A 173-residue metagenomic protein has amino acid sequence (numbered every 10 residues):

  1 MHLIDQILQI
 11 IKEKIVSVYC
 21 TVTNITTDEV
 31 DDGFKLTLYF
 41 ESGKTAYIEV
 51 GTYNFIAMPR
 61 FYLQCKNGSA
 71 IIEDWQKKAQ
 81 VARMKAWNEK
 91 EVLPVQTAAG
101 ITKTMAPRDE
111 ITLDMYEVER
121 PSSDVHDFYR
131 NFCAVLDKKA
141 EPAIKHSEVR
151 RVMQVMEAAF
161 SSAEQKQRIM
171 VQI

Functional and structural regions predicted by a protein language model:
M1-I4, V22-N24, Y47-E49, I56 (+5 more regions): Residue-level detector of functional hotspots within protein domains
M1-I56, Y62, D74-Q76, S147-R150: Rossmann-like dinucleotide-binding domain that binds NAD(P)(H)
M1-Q6, S42-I56, K78-A86, P94 (+2 more regions): Short, surface-exposed, charge-dense and proline/glycine-enriched linear segments
D28-D31, R60, R83-K85, M156: Short secondary-structure transition/capping segments
L36-F40, A57, C65-A70, A82-M84 (+2 more regions): Short, low-complexity, polar/charged sequence segments that are solvent-exposed and flexible
E41, E119, D127, N131-I173: C-terminal helix-rich "cap/oligomerization" subdomain common to oxidoreductases
T45, M58, S69, E141 (+1 more regions): Short, mixed charged/polar active-site loops that provide acid/base catalysis or chelate metal/phosphate cofactors
N67-S147: C-terminal glycine/acidic-rich active-site capping loop/insertion
